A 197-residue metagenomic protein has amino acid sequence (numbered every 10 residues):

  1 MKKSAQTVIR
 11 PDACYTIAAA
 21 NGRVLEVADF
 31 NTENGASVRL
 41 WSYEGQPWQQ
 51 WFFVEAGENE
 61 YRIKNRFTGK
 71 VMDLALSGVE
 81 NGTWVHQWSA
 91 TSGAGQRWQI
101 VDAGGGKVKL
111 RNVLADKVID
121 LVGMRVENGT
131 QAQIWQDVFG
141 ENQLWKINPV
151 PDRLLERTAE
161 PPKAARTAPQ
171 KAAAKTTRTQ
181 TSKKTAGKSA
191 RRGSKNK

Functional and structural regions predicted by a protein language model:
M1-R166, A172-K197: Lectin-like carbohydrate-binding module/patch detector with strong preference for beta-trefoil
